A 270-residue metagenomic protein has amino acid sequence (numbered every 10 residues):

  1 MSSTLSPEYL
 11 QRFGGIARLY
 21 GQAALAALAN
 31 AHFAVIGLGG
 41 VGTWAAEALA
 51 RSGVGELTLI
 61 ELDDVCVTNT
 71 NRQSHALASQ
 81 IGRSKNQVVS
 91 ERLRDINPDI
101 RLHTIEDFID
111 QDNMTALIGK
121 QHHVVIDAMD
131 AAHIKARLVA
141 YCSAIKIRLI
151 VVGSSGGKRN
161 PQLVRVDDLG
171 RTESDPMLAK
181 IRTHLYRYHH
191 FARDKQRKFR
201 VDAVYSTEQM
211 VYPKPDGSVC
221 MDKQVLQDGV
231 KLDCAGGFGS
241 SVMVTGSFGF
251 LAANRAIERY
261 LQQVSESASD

Functional and structural regions predicted by a protein language model:
M1-A34: N-terminal charged helix/coil linker that caps or initiates catalytic domains
S2-P7, K120-V124, M129, I134 (+4 more regions): Glycine-rich phosphate/adenylate-binding loop
V35-G37, I60: Conserved N-terminal Rossmann-fold NAD(P)-binding element of oxidoreductases
V41-G42: Hydrophobic/small residue at the entry helix of a nucleotide-binding pocket
V54-N97: Glycine-rich phosphate-binding loop and adjoining beta1-alpha1-beta2 segment of Rossmann-like nucleotide-binding folds
T68-H75, K158-D168: Acidic/polar active-site rim loop that often engages polyanionic ligands
I105-M114: Conserved SAM/SAH-binding loop
